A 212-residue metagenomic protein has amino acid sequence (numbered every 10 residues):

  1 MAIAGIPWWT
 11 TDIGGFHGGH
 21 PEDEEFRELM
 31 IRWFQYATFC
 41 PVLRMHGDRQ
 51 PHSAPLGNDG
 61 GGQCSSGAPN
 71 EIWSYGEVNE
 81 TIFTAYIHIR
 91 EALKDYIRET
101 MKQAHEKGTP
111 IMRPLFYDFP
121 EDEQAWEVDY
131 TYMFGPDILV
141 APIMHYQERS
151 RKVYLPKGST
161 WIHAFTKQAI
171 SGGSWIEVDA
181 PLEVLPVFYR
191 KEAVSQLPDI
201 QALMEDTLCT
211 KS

Functional and structural regions predicted by a protein language model:
M1-K191, P198-I200, M204-E205: Catalytic-domain carbohydrate-binding cleft regions of carbohydrate-active enzymes
T207-K211: Short, intrinsically disordered, charge-balanced linker/junction segments flanking boundaries in proteins
